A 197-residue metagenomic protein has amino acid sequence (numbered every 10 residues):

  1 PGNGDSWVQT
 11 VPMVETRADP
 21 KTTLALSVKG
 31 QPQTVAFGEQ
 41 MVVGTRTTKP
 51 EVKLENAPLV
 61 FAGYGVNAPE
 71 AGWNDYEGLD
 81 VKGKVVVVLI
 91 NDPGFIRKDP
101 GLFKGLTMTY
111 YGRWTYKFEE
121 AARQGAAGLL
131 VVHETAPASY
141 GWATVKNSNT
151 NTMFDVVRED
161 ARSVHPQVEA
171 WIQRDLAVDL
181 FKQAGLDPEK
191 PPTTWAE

Functional and structural regions predicted by a protein language model:
P1-N3, W7, G72, R113-F118 (+2 more regions): Stable alpha-helical elements in mature extracytoplasmic
P1-P100: Noncatalytic luminal/extracellular "stalk/propeptide" segments of secretory-pathway proteins
P1-Q40, F118, A126, V131-N149 (+2 more regions): Protein/peptide-recognition domains central to ubiquitin and immune signaling
G2, L54, M108-T115, Q167 (+2 more regions): Soluble non-cytosolic domains of exported or imported proteins
E39-Q40, E51-V52, E77, G83 (+1 more regions): Metal-dependent peptidase/peptidase-like ectodomains
V43-A57, H133-G141, L176-P188: Short secondary-structure transition/capping segments
V60-K146: A conserved hydrophobic secondary-structure block that centers on an alpha-helix together with its immediately flanking
K146-F154, R158: Active-site-proximal segment of RNA-dependent polymerases
